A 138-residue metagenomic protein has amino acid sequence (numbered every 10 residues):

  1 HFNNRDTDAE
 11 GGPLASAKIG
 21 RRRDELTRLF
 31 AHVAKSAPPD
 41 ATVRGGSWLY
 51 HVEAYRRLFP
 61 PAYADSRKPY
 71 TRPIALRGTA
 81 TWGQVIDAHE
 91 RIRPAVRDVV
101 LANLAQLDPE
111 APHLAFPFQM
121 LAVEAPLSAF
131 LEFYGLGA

Functional and structural regions predicted by a protein language model:
H1-W82: Acyl-donor binding region in acyl/amide transferases
P38, D108-A111, G135: Short, flexible coil/linker elements and helix-boundary hinge sites characteristic of intrinsically disordered
S66-A129: Accessory, usually C-terminal, subdomains that scaffold auxiliary metal cofactors
S128-A138: Long, compositionally biased intrinsically disordered regions
